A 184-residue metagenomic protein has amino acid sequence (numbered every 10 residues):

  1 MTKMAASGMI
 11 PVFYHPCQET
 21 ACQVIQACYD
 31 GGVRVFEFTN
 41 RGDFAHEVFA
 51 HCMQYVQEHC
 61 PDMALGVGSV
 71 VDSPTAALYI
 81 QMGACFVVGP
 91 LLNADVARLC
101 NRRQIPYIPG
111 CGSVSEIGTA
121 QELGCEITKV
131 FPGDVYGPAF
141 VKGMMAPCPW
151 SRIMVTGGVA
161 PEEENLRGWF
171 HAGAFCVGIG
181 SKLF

Functional and structural regions predicted by a protein language model:
M1-P74, L78-M82, E163: Conserved N-terminal beta1-alpha1 strand-loop-helix module at the mouth
G8-F13, F36-F38, M63-G68, V87-V88 (+4 more regions): Hydrophobic faces of well-ordered beta-strands that scaffold small-molecule active sites in alpha/beta enzyme cores
G8-P11, H15, C22-Q23, K142 (+1 more regions): C-terminal alpha-helical cap/extension of soluble enzyme domains
V24-I25, D72-M82, S115-L123, F140 (+1 more regions): Catalytic cores of alpha/beta
Y29-R34, I80-V87, R102-I108, E122-I127 (+2 more regions): Glycine-enriched alpha-helix->loop->beta-strand junction motifs that scaffold or abut catalytic
R34-D43, T75, I80-M82, R103 (+1 more regions): Glycine/Thr-rich beta-alpha phosphate-binding loop at enzyme active sites
R34-F36, F86-V96, V130-G137, A172-F184: Glycine-rich phosphate-binding active-site loops on the catalytic face of alpha/beta enzymes
F44-S73, N93-S113, Y136-G158: Alpha-helix-loop-beta-strand connector modules within alpha/beta enzyme cores
